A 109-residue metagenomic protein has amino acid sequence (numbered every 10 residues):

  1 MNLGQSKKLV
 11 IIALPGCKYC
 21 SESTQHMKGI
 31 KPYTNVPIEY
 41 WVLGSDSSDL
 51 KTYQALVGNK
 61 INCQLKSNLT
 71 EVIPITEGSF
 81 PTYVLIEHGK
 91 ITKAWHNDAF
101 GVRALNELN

Functional and structural regions predicted by a protein language model:
N2-S21: Short active-site neighborhood of thiol/selenol oxidoreductases, capturing the structured segment around
N2-S6, P32-N35, T76-G78: Flexible, charged surface loops at secondary-structure boundaries
L9-I12, Y40-V42, T82-L85: Ordered hydrophobic segments in well-structured contexts
I12-G16, V42-S45, H96-N97: Structural motif
P15, S21-S23, T70-I75: C-terminal soluble domains/tails of integral membrane proteins
E22-A55: Structural microenvironment flanking redox-active thiols in thiol-disulfide oxidoreductases
A55-T82: Short, internal strand/loop/helix patches that form the active-site neighborhood or redox-interaction surface
P74-N109: Non-catalytic, surface beta->alpha helical segment in thiol-disulfide oxidoreductase systems
